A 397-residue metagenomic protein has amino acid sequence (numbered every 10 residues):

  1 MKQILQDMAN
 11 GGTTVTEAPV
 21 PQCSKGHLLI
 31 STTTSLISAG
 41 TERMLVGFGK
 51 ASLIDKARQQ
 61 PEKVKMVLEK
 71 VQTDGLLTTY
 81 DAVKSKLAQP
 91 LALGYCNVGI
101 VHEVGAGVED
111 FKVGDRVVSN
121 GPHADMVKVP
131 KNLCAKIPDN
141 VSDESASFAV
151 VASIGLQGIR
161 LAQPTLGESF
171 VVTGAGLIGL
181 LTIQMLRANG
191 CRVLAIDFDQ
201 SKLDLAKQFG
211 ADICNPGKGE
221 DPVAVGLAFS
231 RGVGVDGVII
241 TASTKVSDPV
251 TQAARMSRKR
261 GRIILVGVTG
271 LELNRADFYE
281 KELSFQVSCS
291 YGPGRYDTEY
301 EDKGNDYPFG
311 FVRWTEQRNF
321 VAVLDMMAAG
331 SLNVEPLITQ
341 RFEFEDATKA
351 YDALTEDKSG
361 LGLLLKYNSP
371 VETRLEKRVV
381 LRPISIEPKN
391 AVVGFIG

Functional and structural regions predicted by a protein language model:
M1-P90, G121, K366-R378: Short N-terminal strand-loop motif that marks the start of NAD(P)H/FAD-dependent oxidoreductase cofactor-binding domains
I4, A228, G232, G237 (+5 more regions): C-terminal capping/lid region of NAD(P)-dependent oxidoreductase domains
I37, F111-K112, P164, S257: Short, well-ordered loop/turn sites that connect or cap secondary structure elements
T78-Q89, C96-N120: A glycine-/small-residue-rich N-terminal strand-loop-strand element that serves as the cofactor-binding glycine loop
R116, S142-E220, A224: Mid-domain Rossmann-like dinucleotide-binding core that forms the NAD(H)/NADP(H) cofactor-binding site
G121, D197-F198, C289: Conserved acidic E/D residue at the C-terminus of a beta-strand in Rossmann-like folds
A162-P164, D204, F209-S288: Glycine-rich cofactor phosphate-binding loops and adjacent beta1-alpha1 units of small-molecule cofactor enzyme domains
L273-P336: C-terminal substrate-binding/catalytic core of Rossmann-like NAD(P)-dependent dehydrogenases/reductases
